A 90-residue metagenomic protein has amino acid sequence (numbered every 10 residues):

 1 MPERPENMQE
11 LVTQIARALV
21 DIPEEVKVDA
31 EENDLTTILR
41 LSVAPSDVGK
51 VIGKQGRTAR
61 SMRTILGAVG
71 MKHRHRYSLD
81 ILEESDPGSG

Functional and structural regions predicted by a protein language model:
M1-V48, R60-G90: RNA-contacting regions in translation and RNA-metabolism proteins, encompassing KH/S1 modules where present
I52-R57: Glycine-centered tight-turn and secondary-structure capping sites
